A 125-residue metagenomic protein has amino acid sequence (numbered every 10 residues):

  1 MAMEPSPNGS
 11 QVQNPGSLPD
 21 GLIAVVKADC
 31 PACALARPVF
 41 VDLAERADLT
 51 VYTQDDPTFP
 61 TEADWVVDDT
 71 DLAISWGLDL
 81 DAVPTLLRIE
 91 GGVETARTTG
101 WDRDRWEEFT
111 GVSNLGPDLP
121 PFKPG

Functional and structural regions predicted by a protein language model:
M1-L22, E45: A short beta-strand-turn-helix
L22-I23, L86: Hydrophobic beta-strand anchors of alpha/beta hydrolase catalytic cores
V26-A32: Short pre-active-site segment immediately N-terminal to redox-active cysteine/selenocysteine motifs in thiol-based
P31, P57, A73, D104: Short alpha-helical
A32-A47: Typically the conserved alpha-helix immediately C-terminal to a functionally engaged Cys/Sec in thioredoxin-like
R37-V41, T58, S75: Short amphipathic alpha-helical segments and helix-helix/interface helices
E45-D71: Thiol-based oxidoreductase modules, predominantly thioredoxin-like and allied folds used for disulfide exchange
G77, D81-P124: Non-catalytic, surface beta->alpha helical segment in thiol-disulfide oxidoreductase systems
